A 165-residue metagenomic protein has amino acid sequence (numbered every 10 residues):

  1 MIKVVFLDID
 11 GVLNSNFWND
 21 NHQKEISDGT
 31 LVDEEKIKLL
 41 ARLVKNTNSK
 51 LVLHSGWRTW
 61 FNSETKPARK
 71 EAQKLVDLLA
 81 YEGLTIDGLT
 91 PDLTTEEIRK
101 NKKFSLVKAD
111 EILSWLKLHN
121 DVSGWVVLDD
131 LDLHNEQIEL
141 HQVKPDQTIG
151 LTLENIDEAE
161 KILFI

Functional and structural regions predicted by a protein language model:
M1-N48: Active-site neighborhood of HAD-like aspartate-dependent phosphohydrolases
V4, K50, G124-V126: Structural motif
V5-N19, S55-R58, P91-T94, D129-L131: Short loop/turn segments at strand-loop or loop-helix junctions that form parts of catalytic or ligand-binding pockets
N14-N16, L51, W60-E64, L133-I138 (+1 more regions): Short catalytic/ligand-binding loop motif for oxyanion handling, primarily in non-cytosolic enzymes, centered on
D20, T59-N62, K117, V127: Intrinsic disorder/low-complexity segments enriched in polar/charged and small flexible residues
D20-L31, F61-K70, E97-L106: Short, flexible/disordered intra-domain loops and linkers
V44-E71: Substrate-recognition element of Asp-dependent hydrolases with the DxDx(T/V) motif
R69-I165: C-terminal cap/substrate-recognition subdomain and adjoining C-terminal extension of metal-dependent phosphatase-like
